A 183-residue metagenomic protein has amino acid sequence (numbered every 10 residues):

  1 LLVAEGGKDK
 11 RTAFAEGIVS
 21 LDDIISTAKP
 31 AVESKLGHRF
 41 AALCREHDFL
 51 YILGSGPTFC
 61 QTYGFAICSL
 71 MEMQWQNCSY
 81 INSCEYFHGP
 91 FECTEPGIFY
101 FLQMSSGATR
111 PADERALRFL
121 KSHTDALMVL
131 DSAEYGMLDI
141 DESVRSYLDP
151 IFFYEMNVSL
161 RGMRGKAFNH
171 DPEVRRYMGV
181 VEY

Functional and structural regions predicted by a protein language model:
L1-Y183: A SIS-like phosphosugar-recognition module
